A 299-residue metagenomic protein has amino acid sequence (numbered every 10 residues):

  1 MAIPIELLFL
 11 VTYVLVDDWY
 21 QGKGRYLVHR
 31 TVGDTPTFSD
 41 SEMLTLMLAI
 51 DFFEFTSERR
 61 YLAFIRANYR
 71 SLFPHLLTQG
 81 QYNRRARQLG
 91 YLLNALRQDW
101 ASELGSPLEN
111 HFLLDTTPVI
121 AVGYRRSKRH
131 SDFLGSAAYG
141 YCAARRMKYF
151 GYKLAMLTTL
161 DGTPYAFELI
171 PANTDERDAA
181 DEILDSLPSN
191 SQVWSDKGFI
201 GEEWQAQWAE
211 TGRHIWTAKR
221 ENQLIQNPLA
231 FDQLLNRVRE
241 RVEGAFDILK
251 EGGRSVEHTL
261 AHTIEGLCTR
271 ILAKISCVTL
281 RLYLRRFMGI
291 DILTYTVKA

Functional and structural regions predicted by a protein language model:
M1-A299: Short alpha-helical elements
